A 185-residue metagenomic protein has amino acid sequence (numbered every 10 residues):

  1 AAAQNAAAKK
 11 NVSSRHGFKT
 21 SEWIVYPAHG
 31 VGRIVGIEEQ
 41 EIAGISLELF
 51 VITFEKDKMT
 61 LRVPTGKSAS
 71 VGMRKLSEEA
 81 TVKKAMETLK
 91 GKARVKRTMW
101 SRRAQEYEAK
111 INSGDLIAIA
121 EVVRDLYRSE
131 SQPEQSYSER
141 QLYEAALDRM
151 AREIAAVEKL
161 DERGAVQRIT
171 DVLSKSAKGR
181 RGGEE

Functional and structural regions predicted by a protein language model:
A1-T20: Mixed-charge, Lys/Arg-rich low-complexity intrinsically disordered regions
G32-I34: Conserved hydrophobic positions within beta-strands
E38-E41: A generic structural motif
A43-V51: Short aromatic-glycine-enriched beta-strand elements
V51-T53, D57-G66: A short macromolecule-binding patch
V71-E185: Charge/polar-rich, low-complexity and marginally structured segments
